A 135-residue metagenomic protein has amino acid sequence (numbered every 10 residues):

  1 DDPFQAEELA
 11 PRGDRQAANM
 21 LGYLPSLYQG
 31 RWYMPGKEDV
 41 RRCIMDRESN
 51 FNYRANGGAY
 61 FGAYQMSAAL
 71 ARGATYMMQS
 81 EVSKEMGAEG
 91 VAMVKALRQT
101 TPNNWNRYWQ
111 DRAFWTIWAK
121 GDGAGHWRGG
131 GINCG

Functional and structural regions predicted by a protein language model:
D1, A68-G87: Internal, charge-rich low-complexity segments
D1-C43, G135: Intrinsically disordered, low-complexity, Pro/Ser/Thr/Asn/Gly/Ala-rich spacer/linker segments adjacent to signal
Q16, Q29-G36, A55-G58, G62-M66 (+1 more regions): Extracytoplasmic/periplasmic, Sec-exported soluble proteins
Q16-N19, I44-D46, G87-A92: Short amphipathic alpha-helical segments, especially helix-boundary/capping motifs
P35-N52, D111-W118, G130: Short, functionally critical alpha-helical segments immediately adjacent to catalytic or ligand/cofactor-binding
V40-M45, A55, A59, A71 (+1 more regions): Arg/Lys-rich, low-complexity, intrinsically disordered basic segments
D46-N50, A68-Y76, W115-G123: Sec-exported extracytoplasmic/periplasmic mature domains
A59-F61, S80-G135: Catalytic and binding regions of secreted/periplasmic enzymes and modules that target cell-wall glycans
